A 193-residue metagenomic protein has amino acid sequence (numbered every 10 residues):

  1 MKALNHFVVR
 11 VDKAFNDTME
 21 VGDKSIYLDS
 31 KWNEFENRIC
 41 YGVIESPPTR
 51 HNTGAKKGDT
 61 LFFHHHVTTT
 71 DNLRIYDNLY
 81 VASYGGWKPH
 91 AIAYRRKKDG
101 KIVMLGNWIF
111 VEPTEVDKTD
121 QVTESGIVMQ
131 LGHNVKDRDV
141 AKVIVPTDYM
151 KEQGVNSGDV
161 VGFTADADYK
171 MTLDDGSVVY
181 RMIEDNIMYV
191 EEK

Functional and structural regions predicted by a protein language model:
M1-K193: Acidic-enriched and Gly/Ser
